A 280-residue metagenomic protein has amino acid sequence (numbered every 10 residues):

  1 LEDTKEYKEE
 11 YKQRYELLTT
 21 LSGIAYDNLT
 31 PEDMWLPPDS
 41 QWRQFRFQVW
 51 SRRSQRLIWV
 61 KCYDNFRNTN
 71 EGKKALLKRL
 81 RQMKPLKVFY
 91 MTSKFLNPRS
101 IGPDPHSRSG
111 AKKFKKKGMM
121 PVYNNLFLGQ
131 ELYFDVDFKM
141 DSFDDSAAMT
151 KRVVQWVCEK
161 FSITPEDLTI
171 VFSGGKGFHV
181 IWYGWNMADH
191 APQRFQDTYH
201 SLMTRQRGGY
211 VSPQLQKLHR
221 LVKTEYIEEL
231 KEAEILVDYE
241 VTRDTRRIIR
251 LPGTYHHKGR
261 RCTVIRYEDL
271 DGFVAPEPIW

Functional and structural regions predicted by a protein language model:
L1-L36: Intrinsically disordered, low-structural-confidence terminal and linker regions
T4-K8, Q55-K78, G110-A111, S142-K160 (+2 more regions): Helical (often loop-to-helix) elements that flank the catalytic cores of nucleotide-handling enzymes
L29-M140, E234, Y239: SsDNA-processing nucleotidyl-transfer enzymes
K84-K87, C158-E166: Short secondary-structure junctions
L96, K139, G177, M187 (+1 more regions): Short, solvent-exposed loop/turn segments at secondary-structure junctions
L126-L128, G174, T242-T245: A short, structural micro-pattern
E131-F134, I163-T198, I248-P252: Histidine-centered divalent-metal-coordination microenvironment in nucleic-acid enzymes
A233-L236, V241-H257: Active-site/pore-lining binding-face segments in mid-to-C-terminal subdomains
